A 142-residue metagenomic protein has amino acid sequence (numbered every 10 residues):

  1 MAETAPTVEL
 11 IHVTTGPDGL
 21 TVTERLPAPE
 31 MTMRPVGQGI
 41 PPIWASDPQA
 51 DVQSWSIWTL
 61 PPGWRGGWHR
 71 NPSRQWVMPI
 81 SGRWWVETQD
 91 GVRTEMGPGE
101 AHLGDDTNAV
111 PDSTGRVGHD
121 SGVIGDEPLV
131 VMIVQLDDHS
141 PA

Functional and structural regions predicted by a protein language model:
A2-T15: Short acidic, Pro/Gly- and aromatic-enriched capping/linker segments at domain boundaries
E3-P6, Q49, W68, W85: Short loop/turn motifs at secondary-structure junctions and domain boundaries
T15-G67, P128-D137: A short glycine-rich, His/Asp/Glu-containing loop-to-beta-strand
T59-P61, R70-V86: Short, conserved beta-strand element in jelly-roll/cupin
G66, R83-E87, A101: Short beta-strand segments in beta-sandwich/barrel cores
D90-N108: Short acidic-glycine-tyrosine-enriched beta hairpin
L103-S140: A short hydrophobic beta-strand segment most commonly corresponding to one strand of the jelly-roll/cupin
